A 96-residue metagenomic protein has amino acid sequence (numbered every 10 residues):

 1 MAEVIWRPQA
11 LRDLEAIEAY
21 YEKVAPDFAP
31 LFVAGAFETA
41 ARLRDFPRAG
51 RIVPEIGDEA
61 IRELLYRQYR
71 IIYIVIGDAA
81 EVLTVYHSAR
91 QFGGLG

Functional and structural regions predicted by a protein language model:
M1-I61, I76-A79, L95: Basic, Lys/Arg-enriched alpha-helical interface segments
Y66-Y69, I74-G96: Enriched for short, Lys/Arg-rich terminal
